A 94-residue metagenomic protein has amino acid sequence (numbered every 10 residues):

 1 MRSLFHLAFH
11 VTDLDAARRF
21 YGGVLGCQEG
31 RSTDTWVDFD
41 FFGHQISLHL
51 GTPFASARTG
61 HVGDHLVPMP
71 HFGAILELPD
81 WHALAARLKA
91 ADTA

Functional and structural regions predicted by a protein language model:
M1-S3, H65-M69: Short glycine-enriched loop/turn motifs at secondary-structure junctions
H6-A8, D38, H71-I75: Short aromatic/hydrophobic contact patches that present stacked aromatics for nucleic-acid/ligand binding
H10-P53: Core segments of cupin and vicinal oxygen chelate
L14-D15, V67, F72-A94: Vicinal oxygen chelate
R19, H49, R58, H82-L84: Short acidic, gly/pro-rich beta-turn/loop elements at beta-sheet edges and active-site/ligand-binding grooves
R31, G63-L66: A generic structural micro-feature
F54-G60: A short, acidic/glycine-rich surface segment
